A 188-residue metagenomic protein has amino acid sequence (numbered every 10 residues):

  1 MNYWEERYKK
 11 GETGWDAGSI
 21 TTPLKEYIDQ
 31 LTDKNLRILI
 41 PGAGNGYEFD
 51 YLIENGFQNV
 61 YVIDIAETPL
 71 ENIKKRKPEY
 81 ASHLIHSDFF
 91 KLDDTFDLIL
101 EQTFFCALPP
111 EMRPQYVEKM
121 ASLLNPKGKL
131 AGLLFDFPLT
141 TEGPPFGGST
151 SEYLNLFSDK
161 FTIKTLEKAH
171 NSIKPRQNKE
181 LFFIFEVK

Functional and structural regions predicted by a protein language model:
M1-D94, L108-K188: Class I (Rossmann-like) S-adenosyl-L-methionine-dependent methyltransferase catalytic domain, capturing the SAM-binding
D97: Conserved acidic residues
L100: A conserved beta-strand element that flanks and buttresses the S-adenosyl-L-methionine
T103, A107: Short catalytic micro-motifs in class I SAM-dependent methyltransferases
